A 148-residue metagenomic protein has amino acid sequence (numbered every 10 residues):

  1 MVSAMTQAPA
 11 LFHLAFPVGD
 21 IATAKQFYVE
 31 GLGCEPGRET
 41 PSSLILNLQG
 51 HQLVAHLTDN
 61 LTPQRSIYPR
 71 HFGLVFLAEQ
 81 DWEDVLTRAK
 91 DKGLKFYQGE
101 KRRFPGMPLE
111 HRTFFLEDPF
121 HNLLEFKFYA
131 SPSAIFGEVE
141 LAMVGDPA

Functional and structural regions predicted by a protein language model:
V2-A4, L86, K92-A148: Vicinal oxygen chelate
A10-G19, N47, Q64-K90, H111-E117: Vicinal oxygen chelate
L11-A22, T58-I67, G93-L94, L123 (+1 more regions): Short N-terminal helix-initiation segments at or just after the protein's N-terminus
A24-V29, A89, H121: Conserved active-site tyrosine of GNAT-family acetyltransferases
E30-G37, L94-K95: Conserved acetyl-CoA-binding loop of GNAT-fold acetyltransferases
E35-P69, F76, L116, L123-F128: Conserved short beta-strand elements that form part of the metal-binding/catalytic scaffold of enzyme active sites
